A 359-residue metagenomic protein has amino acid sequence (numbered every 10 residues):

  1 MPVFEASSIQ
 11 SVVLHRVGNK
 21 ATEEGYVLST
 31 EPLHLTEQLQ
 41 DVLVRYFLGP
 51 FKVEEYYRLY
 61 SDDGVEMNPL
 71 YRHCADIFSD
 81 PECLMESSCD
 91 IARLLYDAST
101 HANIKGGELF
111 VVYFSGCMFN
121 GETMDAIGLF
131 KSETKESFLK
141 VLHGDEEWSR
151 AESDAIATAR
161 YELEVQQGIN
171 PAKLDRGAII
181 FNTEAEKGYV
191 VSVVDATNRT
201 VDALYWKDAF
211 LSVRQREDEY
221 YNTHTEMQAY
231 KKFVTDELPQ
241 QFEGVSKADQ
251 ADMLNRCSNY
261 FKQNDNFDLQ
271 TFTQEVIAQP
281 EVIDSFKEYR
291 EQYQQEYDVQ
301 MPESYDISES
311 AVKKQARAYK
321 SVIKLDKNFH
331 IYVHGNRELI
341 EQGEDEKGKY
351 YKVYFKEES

Functional and structural regions predicted by a protein language model:
M1, V111, Y351-F355: Short low-polarity hydrophobic stretches
P2-Q315: Long, hydrophobic alpha/beta structural blocks
I283, K287-S359: C-terminal, beta-strand-rich globular interaction domains
